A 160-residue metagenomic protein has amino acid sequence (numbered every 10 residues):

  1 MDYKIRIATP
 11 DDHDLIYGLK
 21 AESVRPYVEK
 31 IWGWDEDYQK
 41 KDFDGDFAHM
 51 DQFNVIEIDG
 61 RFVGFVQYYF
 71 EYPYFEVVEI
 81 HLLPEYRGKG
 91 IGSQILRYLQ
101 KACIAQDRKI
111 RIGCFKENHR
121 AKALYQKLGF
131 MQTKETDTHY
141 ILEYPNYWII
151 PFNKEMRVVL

Functional and structural regions predicted by a protein language model:
Y3-G18: A short beta-loop-alpha structural element at the N-terminal edge of CoA-dependent acyl/N-acetyltransferase catalytic
V24-D42: Conserved GNAT-fold acetyl-CoA-binding loop/helix
D44-V55: A short helix-loop-beta-strand connector motif used in the catalytic cores of GNAT acetyltransferases and, in some
V55, R61-Y69, E76-E79: Conserved beta-strand in the GNAT
Y69-V78, R87, Q106-R108, T136-T138: A conserved beta-turn-beta hairpin within the catalytic core of GNAT-like acetyltransferases that forms part
R87, I112-K122, T138-Y147: Conserved beta-strand-loop-alpha-helix junction that forms the acyl-donor binding cleft
G88-K101, A123-K127: Conserved acetyl-CoA-binding loop-helix of GNAT-fold acetyltransferases
C103-G113: Conserved GNAT acetyl-CoA-binding A-motif
